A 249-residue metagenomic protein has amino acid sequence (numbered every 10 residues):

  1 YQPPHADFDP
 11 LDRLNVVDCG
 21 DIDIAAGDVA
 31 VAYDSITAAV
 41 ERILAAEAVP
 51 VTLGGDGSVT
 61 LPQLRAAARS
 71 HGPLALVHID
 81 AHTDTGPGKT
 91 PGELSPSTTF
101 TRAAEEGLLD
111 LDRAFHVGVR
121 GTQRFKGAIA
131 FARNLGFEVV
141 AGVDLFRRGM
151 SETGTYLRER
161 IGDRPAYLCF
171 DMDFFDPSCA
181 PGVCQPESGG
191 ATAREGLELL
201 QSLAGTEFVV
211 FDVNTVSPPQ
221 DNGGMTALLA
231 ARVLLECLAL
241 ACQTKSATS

Functional and structural regions predicted by a protein language model:
Y1-S249: Conserved alpha-helical scaffold segments that buttress catalytic/binding sites
